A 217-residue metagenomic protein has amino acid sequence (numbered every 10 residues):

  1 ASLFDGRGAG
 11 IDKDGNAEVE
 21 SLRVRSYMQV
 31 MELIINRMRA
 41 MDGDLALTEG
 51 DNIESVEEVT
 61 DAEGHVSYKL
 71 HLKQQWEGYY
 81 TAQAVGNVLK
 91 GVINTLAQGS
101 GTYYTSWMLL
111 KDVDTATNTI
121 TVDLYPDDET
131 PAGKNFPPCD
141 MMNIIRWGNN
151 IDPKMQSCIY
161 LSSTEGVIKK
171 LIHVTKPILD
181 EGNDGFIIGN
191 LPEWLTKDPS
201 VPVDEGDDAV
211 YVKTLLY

Functional and structural regions predicted by a protein language model:
A1, K69-Q75, V85-V92, T119-V122 (+1 more regions): Short, hydrophobic/proline-enriched secondary-structure or compact coil segments at domain edges
A1, V19, V24-A62: Glycine-rich, low-complexity segments
A1-I35, G166-I168, I172-H173, P177-D180 (+1 more regions): Low-complexity, small-hydrophobic/phenylalanine-enriched stretches that adopt extended beta/coil conformations used
I11-D14, S55-K69, D112-T119, S162-T164 (+1 more regions): Short, ordered beta-strand-loop transition motifs
N16, I144-G166, L191: Extended, well-structured beta-strand/loop surface patches that form recognition or cofactor-anchoring regions within
L47-K90: Amphipathic, membrane-inserting segments
K73-D152: Ser/Thr/Gly-rich low-complexity blocks that favor extended beta-strand/coil architectures
